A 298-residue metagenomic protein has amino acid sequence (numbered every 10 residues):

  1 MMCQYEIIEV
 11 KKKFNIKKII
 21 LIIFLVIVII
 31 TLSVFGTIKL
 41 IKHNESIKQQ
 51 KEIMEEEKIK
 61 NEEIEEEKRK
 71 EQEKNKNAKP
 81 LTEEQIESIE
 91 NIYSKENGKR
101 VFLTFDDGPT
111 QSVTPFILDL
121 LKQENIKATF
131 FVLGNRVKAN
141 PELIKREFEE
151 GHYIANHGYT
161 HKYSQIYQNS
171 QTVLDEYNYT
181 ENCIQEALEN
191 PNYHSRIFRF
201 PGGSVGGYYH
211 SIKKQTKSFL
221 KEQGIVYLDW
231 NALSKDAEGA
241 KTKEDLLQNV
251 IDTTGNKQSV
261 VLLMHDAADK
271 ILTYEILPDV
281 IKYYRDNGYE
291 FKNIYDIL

Functional and structural regions predicted by a protein language model:
M2-K13, K17-T104, P109-Q123, A139 (+3 more regions): N-terminal pre-catalytic segment of deacetylase/amide-hydrolase enzymes
E6, E52, G158-Y159, A267: Compositionally biased, intrinsically disordered low-complexity segments enriched in polar/proline residues
K11-K12, S33, G151, Y193 (+1 more regions): A general, composition-driven signal for non-globular sequence regions
I16, K99-R100, I126, R199 (+2 more regions): Generic signal for short, ordered secondary-structure residues within or immediately flanking folded domains
I19, L25, I86-E90, I144 (+5 more regions): Sparse, context-dependent recognition of short Cys/His-centered cofactor- or disulfide-binding micro-motifs
N75-T172, E176-E186, N190-R196: Active-site beta->alpha N-cap acidic-glycine motif
H161-L263, A267-R285, Y289-E290, D296-L298: Catalytic domains of cell-wall/extracellular-matrix polysaccharide-remodeling enzymes, centered on de-N-acetylation
